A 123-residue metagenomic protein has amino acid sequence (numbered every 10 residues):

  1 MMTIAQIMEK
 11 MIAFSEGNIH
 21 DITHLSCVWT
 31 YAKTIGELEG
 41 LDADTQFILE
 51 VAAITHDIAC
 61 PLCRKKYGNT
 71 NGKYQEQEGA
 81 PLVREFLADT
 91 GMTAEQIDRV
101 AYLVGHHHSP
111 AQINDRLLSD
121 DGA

Functional and structural regions predicted by a protein language model:
T3-C27, I58-N69: Active-site flanking loop/helix segments enriched in acidic
I4-M8, W29, E76-R84, A101: An amphipathic alpha-helix signature
A13-G17, T34-L38, C60, R64 (+3 more regions): General structural signal for alpha-helix termini and helix-helix connectors
N18-L49, V83-T90: Alpha-helical phosphate/pyrophosphate-handling elements in metalloenzyme active cores
H24, T45-E50, Q75, Q96-V100 (+1 more regions): Short, conserved alpha-helical segments within structured domains
Q46-N71, G79, A101-P110: His-Asp-centered metal-binding catalytic motifs of divalent-metal-dependent phosphohydrolases/nucleases
K66-Y74, L87-M92: Short coil/turn segments at secondary-structure boundaries
M92-A123: Histidine/acidic-rich helix-loop-helix segments that form or flank divalent-metal centers in metalloenzyme catalytic
